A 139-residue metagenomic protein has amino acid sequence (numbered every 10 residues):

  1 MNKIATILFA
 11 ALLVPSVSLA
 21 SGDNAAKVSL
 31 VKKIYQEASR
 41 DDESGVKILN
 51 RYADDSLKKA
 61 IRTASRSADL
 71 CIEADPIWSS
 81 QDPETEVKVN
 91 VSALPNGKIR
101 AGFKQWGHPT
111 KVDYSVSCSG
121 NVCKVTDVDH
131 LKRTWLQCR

Functional and structural regions predicted by a protein language model:
N2-A10: Sec-dependent signal peptide recognition, specifically the positively charged N-region followed immediately by
A10-L13, L57: Generic short amphipathic/hydrophobic targeting helices enriched at N-termini, encompassing Sec-type signal peptides
P15-V17: N-terminal signal peptide c-region/cleavage motif recognized by signal peptidases
G22, K59-H108: Surface-exposed, charged secondary-structure patches
D23-D42: Short, aromatic-enriched amphipathic alpha-helices that serve as compact interaction elements
I34, V89-V91, I99-A101, V116 (+1 more regions): Hydrophobic beta-strand residues in large extracellular and virion-surface proteins
E43-D69: Short, well-ordered alpha-helical segments enriched in acidic and aromatic residues
K111-R139: Short beta-strand edge/turn micro-motifs at domain boundaries
